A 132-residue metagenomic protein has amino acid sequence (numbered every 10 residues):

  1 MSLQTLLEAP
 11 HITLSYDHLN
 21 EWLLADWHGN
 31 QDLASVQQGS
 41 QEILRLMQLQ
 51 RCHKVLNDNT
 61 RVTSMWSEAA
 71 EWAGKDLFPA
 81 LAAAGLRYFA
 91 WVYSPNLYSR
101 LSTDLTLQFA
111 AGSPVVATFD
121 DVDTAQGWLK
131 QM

Functional and structural regions predicted by a protein language model:
S2-M132: Amphipathic, Lys/Arg-enriched alpha-helical "gate/interface" segment within cytosolic domains that mediates
